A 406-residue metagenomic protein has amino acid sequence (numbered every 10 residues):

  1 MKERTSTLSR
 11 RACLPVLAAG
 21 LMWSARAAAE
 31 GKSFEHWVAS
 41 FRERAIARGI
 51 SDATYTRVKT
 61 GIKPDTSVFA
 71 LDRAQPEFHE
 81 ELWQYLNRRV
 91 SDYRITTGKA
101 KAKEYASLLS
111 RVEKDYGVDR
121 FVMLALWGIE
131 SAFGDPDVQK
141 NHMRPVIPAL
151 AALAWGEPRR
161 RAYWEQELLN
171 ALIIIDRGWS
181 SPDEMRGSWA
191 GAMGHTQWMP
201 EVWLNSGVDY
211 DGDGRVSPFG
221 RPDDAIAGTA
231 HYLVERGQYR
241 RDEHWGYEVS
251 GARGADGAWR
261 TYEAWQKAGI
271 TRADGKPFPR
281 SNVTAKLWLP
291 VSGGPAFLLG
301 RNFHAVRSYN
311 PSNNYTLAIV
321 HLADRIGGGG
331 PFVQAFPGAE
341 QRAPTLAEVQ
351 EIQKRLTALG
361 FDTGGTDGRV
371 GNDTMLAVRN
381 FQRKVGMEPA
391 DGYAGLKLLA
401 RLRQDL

Functional and structural regions predicted by a protein language model:
K2-G20: N-terminal secretory signal peptides and thylakoid transit peptides that target proteins across membranes
S24-A25: N-terminal signal peptide c-region/cleavage motif recognized by signal peptidases
E30-E113: An acidic, Gly/Ser/Thr/Pro-rich helix-cap/linker signature
R42-S51, T60-S67, K114-G117, G128-D135 (+10 more regions): Sec-exported extracytoplasmic/periplasmic mature domains
Y55-Q75, W127-S131, N141-P148, S250-G251 (+1 more regions): Acidic helix-start/capping segments at beta-turn-to-alpha-helix junctions
Y85-G228, V234: Acidic/His-rich structured neighborhood in mature extracellular/periplasmic domains
R144, P148-G156, N170-I174, W259-L406: Cell-envelope/ECM-targeting effectors and their regulatory/trafficking segments
P182, W189-G194, M199-R307, T316: Flexible, glycine-rich surface segments
